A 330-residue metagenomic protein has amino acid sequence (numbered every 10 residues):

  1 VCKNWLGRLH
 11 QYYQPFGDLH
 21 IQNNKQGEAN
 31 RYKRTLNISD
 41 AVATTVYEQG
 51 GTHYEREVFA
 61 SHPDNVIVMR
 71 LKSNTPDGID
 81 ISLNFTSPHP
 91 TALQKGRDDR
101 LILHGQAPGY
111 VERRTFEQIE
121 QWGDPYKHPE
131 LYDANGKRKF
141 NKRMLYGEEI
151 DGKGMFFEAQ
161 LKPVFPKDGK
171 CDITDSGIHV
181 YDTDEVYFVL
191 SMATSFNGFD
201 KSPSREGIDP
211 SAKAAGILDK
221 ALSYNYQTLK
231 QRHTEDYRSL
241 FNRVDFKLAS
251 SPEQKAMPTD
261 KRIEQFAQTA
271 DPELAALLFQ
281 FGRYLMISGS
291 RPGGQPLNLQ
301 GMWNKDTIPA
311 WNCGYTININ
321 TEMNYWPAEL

Functional and structural regions predicted by a protein language model:
V1-L330: Aromatic-residue-lined binding/catalytic grooves and analogous aromatic/hydrophobic interfacial grooves in multimeric
